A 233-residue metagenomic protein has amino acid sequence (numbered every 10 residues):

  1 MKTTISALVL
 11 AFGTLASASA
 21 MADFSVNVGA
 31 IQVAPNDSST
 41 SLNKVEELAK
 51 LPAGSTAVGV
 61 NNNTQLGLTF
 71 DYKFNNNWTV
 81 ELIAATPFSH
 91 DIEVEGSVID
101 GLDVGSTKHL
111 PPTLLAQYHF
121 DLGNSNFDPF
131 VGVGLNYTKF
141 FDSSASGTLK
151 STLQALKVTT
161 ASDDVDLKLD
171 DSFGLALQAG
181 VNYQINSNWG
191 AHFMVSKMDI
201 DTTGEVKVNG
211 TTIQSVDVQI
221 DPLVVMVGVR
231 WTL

Functional and structural regions predicted by a protein language model:
M1-V9: Bacterial Sec-dependent N-terminal signal peptides
V9-L10, A20: Cleavable N-terminal signal peptides
L15-S17: N-terminal signal peptide c-region/cleavage motif recognized by signal peptidases
A20-T69, T232: Short glycine/proline- and aromatic-enriched beta-strand/turn motifs that initiate or cap beta-hairpins
D23, A34, T69-T148, P222-L233: Gram-negative (and chloroplast) outer-membrane scaffold detector with strong preference for beta-barrel transmembrane
S39-T56, G96-D100, S143-K168, T202-D217: Solvent-exposed loop segments that connect transmembrane elements
V58-T64, S106-P111, L167-G174, D217-D221: Short sequence motifs at beta-strands and strand-loop junctions characteristic of Gram-negative outer-membrane
S89, N186-L233: Predominantly the C-terminal beta-signal and adjacent terminal strand-loop region of outer-membrane beta-barrel
